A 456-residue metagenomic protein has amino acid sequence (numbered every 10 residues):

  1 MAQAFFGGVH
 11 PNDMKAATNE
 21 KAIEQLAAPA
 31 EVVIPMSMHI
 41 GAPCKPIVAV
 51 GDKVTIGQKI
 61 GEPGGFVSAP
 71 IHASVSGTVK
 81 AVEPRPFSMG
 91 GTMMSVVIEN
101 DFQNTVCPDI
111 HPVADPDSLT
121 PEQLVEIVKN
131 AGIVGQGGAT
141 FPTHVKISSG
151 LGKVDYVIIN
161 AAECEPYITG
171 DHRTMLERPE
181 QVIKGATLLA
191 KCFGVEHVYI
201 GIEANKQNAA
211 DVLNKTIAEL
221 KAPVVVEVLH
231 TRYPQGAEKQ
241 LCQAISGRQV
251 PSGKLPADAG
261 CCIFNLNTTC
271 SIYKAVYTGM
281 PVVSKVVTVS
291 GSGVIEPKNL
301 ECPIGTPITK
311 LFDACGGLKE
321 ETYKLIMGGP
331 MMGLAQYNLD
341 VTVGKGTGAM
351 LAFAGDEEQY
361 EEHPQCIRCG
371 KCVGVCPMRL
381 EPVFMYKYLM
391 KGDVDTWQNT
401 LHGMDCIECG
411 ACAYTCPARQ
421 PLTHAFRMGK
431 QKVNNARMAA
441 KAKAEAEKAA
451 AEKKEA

Functional and structural regions predicted by a protein language model:
M1-I47: N-terminal, Lys/Arg-enriched amphipathic/low-complexity engagement segments that precede the first folded domain
A49-E62, A81: Short, well-structured beta-strand-loop connectors
G77-V79: Conserved hydrophobic positions within beta-strands
A81, P86-F141, L151, Q207 (+1 more regions): Acidic low-complexity segments
V106-C107, G135, V157-D171, G293: Gly-rich Lys/Arg/Thr-decorated short loops/hinges at beta-loop-alpha junctions or inter-strand turns that position
A162, E196-I308, A314-K319, G329: Hydrophobic alpha-helical positions that pack around
L176-C192: Histidine-anchored nucleotide/phosphate-binding helix
T347-H363, V373, P377-A456: Ferredoxin-type iron-sulfur electron-transfer modules in oxidoreductases and energy-metabolism complexes
